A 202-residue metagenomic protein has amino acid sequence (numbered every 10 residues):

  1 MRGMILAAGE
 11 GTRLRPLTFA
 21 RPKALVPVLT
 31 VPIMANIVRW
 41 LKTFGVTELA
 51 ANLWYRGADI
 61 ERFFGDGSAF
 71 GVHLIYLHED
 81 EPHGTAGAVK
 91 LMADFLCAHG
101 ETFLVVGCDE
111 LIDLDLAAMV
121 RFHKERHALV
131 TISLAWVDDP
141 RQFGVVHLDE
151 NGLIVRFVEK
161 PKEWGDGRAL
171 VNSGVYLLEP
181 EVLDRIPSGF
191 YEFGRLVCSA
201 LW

Functional and structural regions predicted by a protein language model:
M1-E61: N-terminal glycine-rich phosphate-binding loop and ensuing alpha1 helix
G3, L25, Y76-L77, F157: Generic preference for hydrophobic
L25, V145-L148, C198: A structural signal for short hydrophobic beta-strand segments in well-ordered beta-sheet cores
P27, H147, L177-E179: Short, well-ordered beta-strand micro-motif
M34, G57, E61, V89 (+2 more regions): A general structural signal for well-ordered alpha-helical segments in protein cores
E61-E150, I186-P187: Conserved beta-loop-beta/alpha segment of the NTase-like Rossmann-fold superfamily that binds/positions NTPs
T102-L104, L111, A117-K124, V137-P140 (+1 more regions): Catalytic-core segments of class I nucleotidyltransferases/pyrophosphorylases that form NMP-activated intermediates
